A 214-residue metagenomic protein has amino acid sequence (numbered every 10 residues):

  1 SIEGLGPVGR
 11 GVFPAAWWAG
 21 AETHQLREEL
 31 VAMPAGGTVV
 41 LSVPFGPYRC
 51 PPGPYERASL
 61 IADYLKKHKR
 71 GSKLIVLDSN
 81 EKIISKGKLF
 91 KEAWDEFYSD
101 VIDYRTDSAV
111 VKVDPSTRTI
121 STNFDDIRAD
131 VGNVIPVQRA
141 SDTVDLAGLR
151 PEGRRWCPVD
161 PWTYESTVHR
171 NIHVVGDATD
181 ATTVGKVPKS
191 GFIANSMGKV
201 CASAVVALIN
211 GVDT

Functional and structural regions predicted by a protein language model:
G4-A35, T117, I127-S196: FAD-site-proximal beta/loop scaffold in flavoenzymes
A21, P52, E56, S85 (+4 more regions): Conserved active-site and cofactor/substrate-binding residues in soluble primary-metabolism enzymes
E22-S72, K82: Rossmann-like NAD(P)H-binding beta-loop-alpha module
M33-G37, Y98, V205, I209: Sec/Tat-exported extracytoplasmic proteins
G46-K69, C157, E165-K186, M197 (+1 more regions): Active-site substrate-recognition segment that forms the wall of the catalytic cavity or substrate channel
D63-P158, V212-D213: A Rossmann-like FAD-binding core segment of flavoenzymes
F192-T214: Internal hydrophobic alpha-helix adjacent to the cofactor/substrate pocket in enzyme cavities
